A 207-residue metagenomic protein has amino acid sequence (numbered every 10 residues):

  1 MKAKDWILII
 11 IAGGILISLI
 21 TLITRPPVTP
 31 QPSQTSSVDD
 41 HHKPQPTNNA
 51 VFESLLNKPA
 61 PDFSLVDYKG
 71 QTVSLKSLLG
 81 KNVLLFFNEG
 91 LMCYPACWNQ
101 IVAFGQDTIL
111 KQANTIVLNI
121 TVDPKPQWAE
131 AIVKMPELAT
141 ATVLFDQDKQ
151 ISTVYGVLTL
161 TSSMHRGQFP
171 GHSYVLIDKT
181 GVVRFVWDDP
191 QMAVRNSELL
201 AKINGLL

Functional and structural regions predicted by a protein language model:
M1-P59: N-terminal targeting signals for export/organelle localization
K58, Q71, Q150-T153, V182: Residue-level signal for well-ordered, solvent-exposed loop/turn and beta-edge residues enriched in charged/polar side
Y68-K69, K179: Short, ordered coil/turn segments that flank beta-strands lining enzyme active or ligand-binding pockets
V73-F104: Short active-site neighborhood of thiol/selenol oxidoreductases, capturing the structured segment around
P95-T153: Structural microenvironment flanking redox-active thiols in thiol-disulfide oxidoreductases
A139-T142, T159-S163, G167-V175: Structural micro-motif
R166-L207: Thiol-/selenol-based redox modules, centered on thioredoxin-like and closely related oxidoreductase domains
